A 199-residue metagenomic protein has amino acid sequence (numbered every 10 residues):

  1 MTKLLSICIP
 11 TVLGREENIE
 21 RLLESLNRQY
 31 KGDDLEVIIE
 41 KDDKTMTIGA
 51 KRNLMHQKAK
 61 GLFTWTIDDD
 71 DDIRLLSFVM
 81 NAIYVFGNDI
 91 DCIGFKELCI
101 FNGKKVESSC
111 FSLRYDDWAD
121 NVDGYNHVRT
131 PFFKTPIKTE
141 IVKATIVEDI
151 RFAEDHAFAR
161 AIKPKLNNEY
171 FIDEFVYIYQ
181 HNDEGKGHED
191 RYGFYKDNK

Functional and structural regions predicted by a protein language model:
R21-D34: Short, acidic, metal-binding catalytic loop of nucleotide-sugar glycosyltransferases
D43-A59: Glycine-rich, basic loop-to-helix element that forms the pyrophosphate-binding segment of sugar-nucleotide handling
L62-D72: Short beta-strand-to-loop acidic/aromatic patch adjacent to the donor-nucleotide binding site
D71-Y84: Acidic donor-binding/catalytic loop of UDP-sugar-dependent glycosyltransferases, especially processive GT2
I93-E107: Short beta-strand-to-loop element that shapes/binds the nucleotide-sugar donor at the catalytic cleft/hinge
Y115-I137: A recurrent flexible, glycine/aromatic-enriched loop bordering the glycosyltransferase active site that acts as
F152-F158: Acidic donor-binding loop at a coil-to-helix junction in glycosyltransferase catalytic cores that engages
I172-N198: Active-site donor/metal-binding and catalytic loop motifs of nucleotide-sugar-dependent glycosylation enzymes
